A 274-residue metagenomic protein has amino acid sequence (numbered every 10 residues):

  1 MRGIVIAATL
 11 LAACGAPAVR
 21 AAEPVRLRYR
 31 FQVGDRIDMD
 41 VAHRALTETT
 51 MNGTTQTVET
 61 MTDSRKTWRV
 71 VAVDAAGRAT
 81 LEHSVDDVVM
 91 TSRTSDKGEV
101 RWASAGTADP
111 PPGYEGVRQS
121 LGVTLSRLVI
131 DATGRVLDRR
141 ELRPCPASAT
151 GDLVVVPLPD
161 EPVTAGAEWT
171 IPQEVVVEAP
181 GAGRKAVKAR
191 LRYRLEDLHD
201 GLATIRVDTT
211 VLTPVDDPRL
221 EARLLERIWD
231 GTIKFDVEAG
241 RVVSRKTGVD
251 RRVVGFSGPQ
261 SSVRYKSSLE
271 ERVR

Functional and structural regions predicted by a protein language model:
M1-I4: Positively charged n-region of N-terminal signal peptides that target proteins for export
I6-A7, E23: Terminal low-complexity, poorly structured segments
A8-T9, V19: Cleavable N-terminal signal peptides
V19-R274: Signature of exported/secreted
